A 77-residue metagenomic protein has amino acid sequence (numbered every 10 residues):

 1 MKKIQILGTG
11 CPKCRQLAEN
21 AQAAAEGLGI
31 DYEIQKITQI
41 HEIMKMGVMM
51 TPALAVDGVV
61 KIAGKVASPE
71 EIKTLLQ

Functional and structural regions predicted by a protein language model:
M1-I4, D31, T74: Compositionally biased, disordered extreme N-termini, encompassing classical targeting presequences
M1-N20: Local sequence-structure signature of Cys/Sec-based thiol-disulfide redox active-site neighborhoods
L7, L17, L28, L54 (+1 more regions): Generic leucine side-chain signal with a strong bias for well-ordered alpha-helical environments
T9, Q39-I40, V59: Short, ordered loop/turn segments at secondary-structure junctions
A21, A25: Conserved hydrophobic residues forming the short capping helix/wall of the S-adenosyl-L-methionine
E26, M44: Short polybasic/polar patches that bind polyanions
I30-I40: Thiol-based oxidoreductase modules, predominantly thioredoxin-like and allied folds used for disulfide exchange
K45, M49-Q77: C-terminal structural segments of small proteins and small subunits
